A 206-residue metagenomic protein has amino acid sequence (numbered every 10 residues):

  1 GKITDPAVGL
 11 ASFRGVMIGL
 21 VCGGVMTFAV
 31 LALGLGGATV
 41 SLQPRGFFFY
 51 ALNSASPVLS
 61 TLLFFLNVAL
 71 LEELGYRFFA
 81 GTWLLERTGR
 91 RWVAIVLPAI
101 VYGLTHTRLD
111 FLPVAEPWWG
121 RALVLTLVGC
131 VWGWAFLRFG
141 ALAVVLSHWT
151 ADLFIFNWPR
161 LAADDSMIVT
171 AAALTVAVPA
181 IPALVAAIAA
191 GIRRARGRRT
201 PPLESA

Functional and structural regions predicted by a protein language model:
G1-A11, L84, R194-A206: Membrane-interfacial, low-structure loops and terminal tails that flank and connect transmembrane helices in multi-pass
G1-T27: Interfacial transmembrane-helix boundary/kink motif in multi-pass membrane proteins
G23-L42, G46-P202: Transmembrane helix-loop-helix hairpins at the membrane interface of multi-pass integral membrane proteins
